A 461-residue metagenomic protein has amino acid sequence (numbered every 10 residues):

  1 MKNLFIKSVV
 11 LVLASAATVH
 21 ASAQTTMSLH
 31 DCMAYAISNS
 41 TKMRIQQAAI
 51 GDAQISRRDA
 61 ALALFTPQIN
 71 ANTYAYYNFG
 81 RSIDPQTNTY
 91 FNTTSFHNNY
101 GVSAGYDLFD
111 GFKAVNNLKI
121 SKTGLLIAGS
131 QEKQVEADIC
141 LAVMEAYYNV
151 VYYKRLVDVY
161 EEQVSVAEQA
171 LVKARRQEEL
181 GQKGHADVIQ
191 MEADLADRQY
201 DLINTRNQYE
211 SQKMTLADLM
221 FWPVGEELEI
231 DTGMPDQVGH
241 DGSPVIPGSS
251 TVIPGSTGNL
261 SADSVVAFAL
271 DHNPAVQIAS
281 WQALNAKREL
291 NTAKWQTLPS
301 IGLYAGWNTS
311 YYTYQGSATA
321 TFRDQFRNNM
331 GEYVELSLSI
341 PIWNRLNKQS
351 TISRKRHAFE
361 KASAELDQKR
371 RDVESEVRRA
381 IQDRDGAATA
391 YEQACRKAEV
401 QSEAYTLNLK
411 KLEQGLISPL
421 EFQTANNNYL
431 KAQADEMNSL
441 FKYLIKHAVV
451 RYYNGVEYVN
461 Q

Functional and structural regions predicted by a protein language model:
N3-K7, F79, V224, S243-V245 (+2 more regions): Acidic, low-complexity, intrinsically disordered peripheral segments
A16-T18: N-terminal signal peptide c-region/cleavage motif recognized by signal peptidases
A21-Q68, N72, G80, V224-L284 (+3 more regions): Bacterial Sec-pathway N-terminal export signals of envelope proteins
Q24-N149, S249, I301, A305 (+2 more regions): Short flexible linkers and secondary-structure junctions
R44-A48, L62, T94, L108-E136 (+8 more regions): Sec/SRP-type N-terminal targeting helices
N72-Y106, M234-T257, N291, Y304-I340 (+1 more regions): Small/polar, glycine/serine/threonine/aspartate-rich low-complexity segments that form flexible
D138-F268, D383, A387, Y429: Periplasmic alpha-helical coiled-coil/stalk elements that build and connect Gram-negative outer-membrane
D197-W222, A398-V456: Short segments within alpha-helical structural elements
